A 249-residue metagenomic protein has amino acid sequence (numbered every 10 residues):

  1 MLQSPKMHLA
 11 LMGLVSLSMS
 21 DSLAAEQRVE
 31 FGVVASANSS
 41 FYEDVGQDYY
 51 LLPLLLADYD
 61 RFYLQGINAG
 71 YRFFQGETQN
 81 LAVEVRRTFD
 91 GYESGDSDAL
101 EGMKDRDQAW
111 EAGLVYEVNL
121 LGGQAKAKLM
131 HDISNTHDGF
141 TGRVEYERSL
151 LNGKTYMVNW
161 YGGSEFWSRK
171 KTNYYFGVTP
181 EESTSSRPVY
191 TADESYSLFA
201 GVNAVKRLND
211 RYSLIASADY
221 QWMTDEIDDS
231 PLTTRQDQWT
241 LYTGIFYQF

Functional and structural regions predicted by a protein language model:
M1-R28, D44, R211: Cleavable N-terminal export/targeting peptides
A24-Y71, F166, K170: Short glycine/proline- and aromatic-enriched beta-strand/turn motifs that initiate or cap beta-hairpins
V29, R61-L64, Q79, G122-K126 (+2 more regions): Repeated loop/turn-to-beta-strand initiation elements of outer-membrane beta-barrel proteins
F31-A37, A57, G66-N68, V83-R87 (+4 more regions): Transmembrane beta-barrel strands of outer-membrane/channel proteins
V34, L56-D58, R72, V115-N119 (+5 more regions): Transmembrane beta-barrel domains of outer membrane proteins
D44-Y49, F73-Q75, G102-Q108, I133-F140 (+2 more regions): Replace "Gram-negative outer membrane beta-barrel proteins" with "bacterial and organellar outer membrane beta-barrel
L52-L56, Q236-F249: Outer-membrane beta-barrel "beta-signal"
I133, H137-R143, E147-D228, L232-R235 (+1 more regions): Outer-membrane beta-barrel transmembrane domain signature
